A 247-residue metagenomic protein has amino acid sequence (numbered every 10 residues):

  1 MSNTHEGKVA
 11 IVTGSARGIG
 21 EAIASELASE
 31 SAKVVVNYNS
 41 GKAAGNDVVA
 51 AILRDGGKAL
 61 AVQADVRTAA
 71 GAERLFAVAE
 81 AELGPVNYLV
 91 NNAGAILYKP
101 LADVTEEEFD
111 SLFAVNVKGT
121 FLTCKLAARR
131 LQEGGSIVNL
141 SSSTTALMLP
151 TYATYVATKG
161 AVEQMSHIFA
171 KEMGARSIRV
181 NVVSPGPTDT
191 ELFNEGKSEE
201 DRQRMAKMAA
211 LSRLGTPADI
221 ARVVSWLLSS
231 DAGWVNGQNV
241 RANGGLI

Functional and structural regions predicted by a protein language model:
V9, A16-R17: Conserved glycine-rich cofactor-binding loop
E30-D47: Conserved glycine-rich Rossmann-like NAD(P)H-binding loop of the short-chain dehydrogenase/reductase
P100-L101, T105-F113, F193, D201 (+1 more regions): Substrate-binding pocket helix/loop in short-chain dehydrogenase/reductase
V104, T144, M148-V156, I168: Active-site loop-to-helix junction immediately N-terminal to the catalytic Tyr of the SDR YXXXK motif in Rossmann-fold
C124, T158, S166: Active-site helix of classical SDR
R129-R130, K171-A175, G233: Alpha-helical segment proximal to the catalytic Tyr-Lys
V182, Q203-V235, A242-G244: C-terminal helical subdomain
